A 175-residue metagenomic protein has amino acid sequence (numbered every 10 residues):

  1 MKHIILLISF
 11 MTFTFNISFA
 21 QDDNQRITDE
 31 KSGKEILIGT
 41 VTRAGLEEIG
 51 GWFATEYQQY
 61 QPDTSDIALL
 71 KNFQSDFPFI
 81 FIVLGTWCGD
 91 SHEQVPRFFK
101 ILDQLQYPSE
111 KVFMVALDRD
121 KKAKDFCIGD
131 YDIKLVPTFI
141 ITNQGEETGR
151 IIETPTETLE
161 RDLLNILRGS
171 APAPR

Functional and structural regions predicted by a protein language model:
M1-D23: Bacterial Sec-dependent N-terminal signal peptides
D22-S75: N-terminal leader/targeting and pre-domain segments
K71-F79, R97-V115: Conserved helix-turn-beta segment immediately C-terminal to the redox Cys motif in thioredoxin-like folds
I82-T86, S109-A123: Thiol-based oxidoreductase modules, predominantly thioredoxin-like and allied folds used for disulfide exchange
T86-Q94: Conserved redox-active cysteine motifs that mediate thiol-disulfide chemistry, especially di-cysteine Cys-X(1-2)-Cys
K124-L135: Structural alpha/beta surface segment adjacent to cysteine/selenocysteine redox centers across thiol/disulfide enzymes
L135, I141-R175: Non-catalytic, surface beta->alpha helical segment in thiol-disulfide oxidoreductase systems
